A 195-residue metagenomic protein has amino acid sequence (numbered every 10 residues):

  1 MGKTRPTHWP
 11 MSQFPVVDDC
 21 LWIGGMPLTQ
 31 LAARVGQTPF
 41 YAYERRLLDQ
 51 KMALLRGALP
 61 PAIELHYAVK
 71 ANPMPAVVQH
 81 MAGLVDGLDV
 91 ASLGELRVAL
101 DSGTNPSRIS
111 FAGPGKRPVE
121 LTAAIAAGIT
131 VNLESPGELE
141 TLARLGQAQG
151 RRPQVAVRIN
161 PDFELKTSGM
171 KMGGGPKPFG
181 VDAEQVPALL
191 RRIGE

Functional and structural regions predicted by a protein language model:
M1-Q147, R151-P153, P176: A charged N-terminal "starter" segment
A127, S135-E195: Conserved anion-binding
